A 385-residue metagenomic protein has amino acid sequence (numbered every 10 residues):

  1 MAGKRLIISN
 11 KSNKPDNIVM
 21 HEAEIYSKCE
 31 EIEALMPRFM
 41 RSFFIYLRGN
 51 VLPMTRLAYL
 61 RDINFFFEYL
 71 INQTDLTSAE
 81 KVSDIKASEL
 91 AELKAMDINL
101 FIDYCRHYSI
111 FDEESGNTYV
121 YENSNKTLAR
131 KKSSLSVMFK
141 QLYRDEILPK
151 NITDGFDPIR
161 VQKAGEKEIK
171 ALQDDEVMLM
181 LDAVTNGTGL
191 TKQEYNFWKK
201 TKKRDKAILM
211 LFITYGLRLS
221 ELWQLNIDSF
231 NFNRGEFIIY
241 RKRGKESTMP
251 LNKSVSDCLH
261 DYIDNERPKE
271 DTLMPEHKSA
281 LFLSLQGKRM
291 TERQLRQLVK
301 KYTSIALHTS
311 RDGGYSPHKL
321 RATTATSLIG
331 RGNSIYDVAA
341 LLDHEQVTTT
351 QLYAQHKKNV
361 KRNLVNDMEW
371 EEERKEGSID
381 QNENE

Functional and structural regions predicted by a protein language model:
A2-E385: Conserved catalytic core of the tyrosine transesterase superfamily
